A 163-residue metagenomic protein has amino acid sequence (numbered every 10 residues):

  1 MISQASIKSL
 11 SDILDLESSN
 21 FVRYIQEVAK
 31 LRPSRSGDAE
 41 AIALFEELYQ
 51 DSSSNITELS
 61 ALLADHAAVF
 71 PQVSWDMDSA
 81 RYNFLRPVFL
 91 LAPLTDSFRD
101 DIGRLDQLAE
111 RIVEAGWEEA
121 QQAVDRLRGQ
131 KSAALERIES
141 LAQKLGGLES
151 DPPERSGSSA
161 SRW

Functional and structural regions predicted by a protein language model:
M1-W163: Iron-associated oxidoreductase/ferritin-like identity signal
